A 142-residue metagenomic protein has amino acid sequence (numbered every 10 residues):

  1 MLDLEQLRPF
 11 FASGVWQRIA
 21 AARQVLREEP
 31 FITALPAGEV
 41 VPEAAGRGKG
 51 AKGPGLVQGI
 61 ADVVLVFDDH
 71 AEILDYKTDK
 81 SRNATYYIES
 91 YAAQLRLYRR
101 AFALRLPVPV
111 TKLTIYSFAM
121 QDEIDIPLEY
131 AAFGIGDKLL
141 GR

Functional and structural regions predicted by a protein language model:
M1-R142: Structural signature of nuclease core domains in nucleic-acid processing machines
